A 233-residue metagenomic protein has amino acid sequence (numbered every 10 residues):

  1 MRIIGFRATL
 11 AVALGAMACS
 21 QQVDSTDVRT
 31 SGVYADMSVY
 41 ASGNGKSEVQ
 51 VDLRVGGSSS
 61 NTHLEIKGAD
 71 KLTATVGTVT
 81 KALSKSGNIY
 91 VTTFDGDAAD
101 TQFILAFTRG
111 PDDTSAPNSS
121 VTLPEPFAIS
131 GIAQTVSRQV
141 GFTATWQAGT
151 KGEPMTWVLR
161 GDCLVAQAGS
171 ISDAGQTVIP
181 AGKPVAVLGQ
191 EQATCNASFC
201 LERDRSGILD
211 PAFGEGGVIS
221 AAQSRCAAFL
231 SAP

Functional and structural regions predicted by a protein language model:
M1-T9: Bacterial N-terminal signal peptides that target proteins for export
G15-A18: C-terminal motif of bacterial Sec signal peptides marking the signal peptidase cleavage site
S20-D100: Solvent-exposed N-terminal domain segments of exported/luminal and surface proteins
S84-F142: Surface-exposed loop/turn and intrinsically disordered segments
I89-G96, G175-G189: Exposed aromatic-hydrophobic patches
D97-D113, Q190-L209: Short, aromatic- and glycine-rich surface loops/edge beta-strands on solvent-exposed regions
N118-F127, L209-P233: Short beta-strand elements
A128-A181: Short helix-loop boundary/capping segments
